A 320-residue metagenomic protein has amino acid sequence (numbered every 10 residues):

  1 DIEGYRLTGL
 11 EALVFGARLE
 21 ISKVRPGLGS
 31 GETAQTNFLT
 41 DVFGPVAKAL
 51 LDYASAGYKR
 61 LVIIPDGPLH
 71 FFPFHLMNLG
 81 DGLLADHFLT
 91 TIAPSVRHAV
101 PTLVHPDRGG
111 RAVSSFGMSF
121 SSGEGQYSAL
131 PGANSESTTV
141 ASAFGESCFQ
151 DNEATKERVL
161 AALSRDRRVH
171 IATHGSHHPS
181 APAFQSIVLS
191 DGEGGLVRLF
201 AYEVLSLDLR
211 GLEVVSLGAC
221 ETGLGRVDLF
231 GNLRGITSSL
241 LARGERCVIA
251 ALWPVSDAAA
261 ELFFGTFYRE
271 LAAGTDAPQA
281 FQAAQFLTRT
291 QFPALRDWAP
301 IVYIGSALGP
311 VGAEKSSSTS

Functional and structural regions predicted by a protein language model:
D1-S320: Catalytic cores of enzymes
